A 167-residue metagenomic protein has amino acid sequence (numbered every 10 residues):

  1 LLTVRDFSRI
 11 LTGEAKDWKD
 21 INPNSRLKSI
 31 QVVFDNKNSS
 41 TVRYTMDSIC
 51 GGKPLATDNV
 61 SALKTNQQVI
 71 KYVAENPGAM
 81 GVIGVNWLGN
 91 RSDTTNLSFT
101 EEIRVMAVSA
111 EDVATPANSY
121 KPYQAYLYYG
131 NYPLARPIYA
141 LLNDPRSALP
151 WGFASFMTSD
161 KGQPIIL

Functional and structural regions predicted by a protein language model:
L1-L167: Exported/periplasmic ABC-transporter solute-binding proteins
